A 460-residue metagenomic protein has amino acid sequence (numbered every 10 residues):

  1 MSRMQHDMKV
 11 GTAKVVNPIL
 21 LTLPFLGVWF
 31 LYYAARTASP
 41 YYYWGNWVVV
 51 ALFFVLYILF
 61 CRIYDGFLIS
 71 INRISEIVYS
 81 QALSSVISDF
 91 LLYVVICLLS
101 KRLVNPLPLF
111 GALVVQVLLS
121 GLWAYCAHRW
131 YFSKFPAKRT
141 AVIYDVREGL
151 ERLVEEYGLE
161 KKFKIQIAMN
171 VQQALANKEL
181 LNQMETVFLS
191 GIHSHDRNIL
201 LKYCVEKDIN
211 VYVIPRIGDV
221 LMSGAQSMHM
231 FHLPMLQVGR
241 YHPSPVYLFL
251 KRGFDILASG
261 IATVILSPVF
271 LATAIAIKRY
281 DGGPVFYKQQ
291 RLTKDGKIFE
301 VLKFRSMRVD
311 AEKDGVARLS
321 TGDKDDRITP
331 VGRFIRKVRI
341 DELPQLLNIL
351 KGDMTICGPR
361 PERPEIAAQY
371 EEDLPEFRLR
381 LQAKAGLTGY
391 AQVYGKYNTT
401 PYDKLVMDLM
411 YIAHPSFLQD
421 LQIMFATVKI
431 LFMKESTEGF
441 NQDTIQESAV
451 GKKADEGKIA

Functional and structural regions predicted by a protein language model:
M1-F132, I459-A460: Signature of alpha-helical transmembrane segments in polytopic membrane proteins
M1-P24, Y125-S267, E438-A460: N-terminal hydrophobic signal-anchor/signal peptide
Q81-S85, A137-R152, P284-M307: Membrane-cytosol interface motif
Q81-S85, D89, G253-V264, V338: Loop-to-transmembrane-helix entry motif
G218-D219, Y287-R327, T388-V406: Short, glycine-rich, amphipathic interfacial segments at transmembrane boundaries or analogous
Y247-A311, N348, I423-A460: A hydrophobic, helix-centered structural microdomain
T321-K384, I423-T427, L431: A short, structured surface patch at a secondary-structure boundary
E376-A460: C-terminal terminal-structure detector
